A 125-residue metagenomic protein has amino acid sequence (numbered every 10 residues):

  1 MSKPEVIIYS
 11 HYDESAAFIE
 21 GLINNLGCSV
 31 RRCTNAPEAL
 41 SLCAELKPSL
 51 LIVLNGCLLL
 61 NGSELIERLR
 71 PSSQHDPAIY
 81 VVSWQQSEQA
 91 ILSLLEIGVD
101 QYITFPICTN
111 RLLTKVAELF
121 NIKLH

Functional and structural regions predicted by a protein language model:
Y12-R31: Two-component/phosphorelay signaling modules centered on CheY-like receiver
T34-L50: Acidic, metal-coordinating helix/loop segments flanking the phosphotransfer/catalytic sites of two-component signaling
A44-L46, L69-D76, I97: Conserved phosphotransfer cores of two-component systems
L51, Y102-I103: Two-component signal transduction core modules
I52-L69: Conserved phosphotransfer microenvironments
E64, Q85-Q101: Alpha4 helix (beta4-alpha4-beta5 surface) of REC/receiver domains from two-component response regulators
D76-Q86: A short, hydrophobic beta-strand element within the central beta-sheet of small alpha/beta folds
I107-V116: C-terminal output helix
